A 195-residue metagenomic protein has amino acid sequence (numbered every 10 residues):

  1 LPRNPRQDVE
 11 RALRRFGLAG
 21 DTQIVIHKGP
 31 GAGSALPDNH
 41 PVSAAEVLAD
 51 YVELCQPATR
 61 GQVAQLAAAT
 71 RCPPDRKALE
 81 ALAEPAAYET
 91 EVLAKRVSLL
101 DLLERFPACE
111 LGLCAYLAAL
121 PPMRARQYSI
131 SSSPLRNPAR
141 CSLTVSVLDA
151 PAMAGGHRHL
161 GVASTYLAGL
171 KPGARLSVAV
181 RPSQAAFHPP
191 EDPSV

Functional and structural regions predicted by a protein language model:
L1-V195: FNR-like FAD-binding dehydrogenase module
